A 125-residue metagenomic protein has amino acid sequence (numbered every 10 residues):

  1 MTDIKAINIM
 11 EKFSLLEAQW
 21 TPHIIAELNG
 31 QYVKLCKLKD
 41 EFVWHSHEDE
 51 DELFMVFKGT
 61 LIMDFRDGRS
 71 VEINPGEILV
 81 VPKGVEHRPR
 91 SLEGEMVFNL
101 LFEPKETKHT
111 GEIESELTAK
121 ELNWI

Functional and structural regions predicted by a protein language model:
D3-F13, A26, L92-I125: Double-stranded beta-helix
I9-W44, E50, H109-G111: A short glycine-rich, His/Asp/Glu-containing loop-to-beta-strand
I24-I25, C36, V43-E48, D64-F65 (+2 more regions): Short histidine-centered beta-strand/loop micro-motifs that create catalytic or ligand/metal-coordination sites
N29, F57-K58, N74-P75: A cytosolic small-molecule/anion-sensing beta-strand core signal
Y32, E41, T60-I62, E86 (+2 more regions): Structural motif
K37-L38, H47-D64, F102: Short, conserved beta-strand element in jelly-roll/cupin
L53, E77, H87: Hydrophobic/aromatic beta-strand elements that line small-molecule binding cavities or substrate pockets in beta-rich
D67-K83: Short acidic-glycine-tyrosine-enriched beta hairpin
